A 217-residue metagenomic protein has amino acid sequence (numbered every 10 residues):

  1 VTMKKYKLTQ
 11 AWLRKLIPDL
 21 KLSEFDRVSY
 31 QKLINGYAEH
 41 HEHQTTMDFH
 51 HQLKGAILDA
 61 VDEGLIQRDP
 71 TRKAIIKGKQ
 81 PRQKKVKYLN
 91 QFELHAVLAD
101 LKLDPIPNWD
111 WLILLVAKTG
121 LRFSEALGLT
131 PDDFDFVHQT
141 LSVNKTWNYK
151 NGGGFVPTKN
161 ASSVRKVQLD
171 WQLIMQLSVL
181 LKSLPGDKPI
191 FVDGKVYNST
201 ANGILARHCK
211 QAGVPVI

Functional and structural regions predicted by a protein language model:
V1-L65, Q83, D104-P105, K195-T200 (+1 more regions): N-terminal core-binding DNA-recognition domain of tyrosine site-specific recombinases/integrases
Y6, L33, A96-L98, L177-S178: A structural signal for short hydrophobic/aromatic patches embedded in well-ordered alpha helices
L13, Y30, L53-A56, G64 (+7 more regions): Conserved hydrophobic/aromatic pocket- or pore-lining residues that grip, position, or stack substrates in active sites
V28, K73-Q80, P189-D193: Short linear capping/connector segments at secondary-structure termini
H43, M47-H51, D62, I66-L129 (+3 more regions): Basic, Lys/Arg- and aromatic-enriched nucleic-acid-binding interface segment
I75-I76, G128-V179: Conserved tyrosine-mediated DNA breakage-rejoining catalytic core shared by Y-recombinases
L94, T146, D170-V216: Active-site/catalytic core of tyrosine-dependent DNA strand-transfer enzymes
